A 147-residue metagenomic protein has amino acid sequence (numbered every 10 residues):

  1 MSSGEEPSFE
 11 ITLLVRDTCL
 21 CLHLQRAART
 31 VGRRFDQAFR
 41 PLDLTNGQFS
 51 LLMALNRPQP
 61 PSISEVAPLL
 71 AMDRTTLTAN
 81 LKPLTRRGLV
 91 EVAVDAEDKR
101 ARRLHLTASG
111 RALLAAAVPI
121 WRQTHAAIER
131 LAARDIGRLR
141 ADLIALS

Functional and structural regions predicted by a protein language model:
M1-L42, E129, G137, A145: N-terminal leader segment of winged-helix/HTH proteins
G4-E5, P60-T76, A115-Q123, L143-S147: Short, Lys/Arg-enriched charge-dense amphipathic segments
G4-P7, V15-C19, G32, N46 (+4 more regions): General secondary-structure edge motif
T12, R16, P68, V94-A96: Short secondary-structure boundary/capping segments
V15, L22-Q25, R29-T76: N-terminal helix-turn-helix DNA-binding core of bacterial DNA-binding proteins
G32, P60, K82-A141: Charged, amphipathic alpha-helical coiled-coil/dimerization segments
A79: DNA-binding alpha-helical recognition surfaces that contact promoter or target DNA
